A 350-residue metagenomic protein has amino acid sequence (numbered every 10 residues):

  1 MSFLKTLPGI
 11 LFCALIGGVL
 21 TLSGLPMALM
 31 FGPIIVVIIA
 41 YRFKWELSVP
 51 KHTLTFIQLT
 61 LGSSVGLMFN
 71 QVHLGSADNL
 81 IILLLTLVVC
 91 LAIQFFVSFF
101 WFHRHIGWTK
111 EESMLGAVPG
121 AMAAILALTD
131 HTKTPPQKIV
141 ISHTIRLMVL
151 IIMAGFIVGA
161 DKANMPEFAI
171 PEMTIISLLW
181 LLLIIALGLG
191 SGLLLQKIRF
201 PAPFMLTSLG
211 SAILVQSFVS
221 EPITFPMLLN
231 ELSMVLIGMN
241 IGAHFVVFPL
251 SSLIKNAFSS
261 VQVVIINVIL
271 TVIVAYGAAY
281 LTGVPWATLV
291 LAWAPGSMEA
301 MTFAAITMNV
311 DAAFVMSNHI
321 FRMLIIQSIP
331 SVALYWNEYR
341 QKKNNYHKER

Functional and structural regions predicted by a protein language model:
K5-F12, F69-F100, L181, E231-L232 (+1 more regions): Entry/N-cap segments of selected transmembrane alpha helices and their immediately preceding amphipathic helices
I10-A14, V19, I152, K162-S220: Core mid-bundle transmembrane helix pairs that form the ion/substrate translocation pathway in diverse multi-pass
V19-I35, T55-I57, L80-L91, S113-A117 (+3 more regions): Structural signature of hydrophobic alpha-helical transmembrane segments
I34-N79, S211-F218, M227-L253: Hydrophobic transmembrane alpha-helices of secondary-active transporters and Na+-translocating membrane complexes
P50-L61, I81-L83, G107-V118, V140-I145 (+3 more regions): Cytoplasmic-side transmembrane-helix entry/capping segments in multi-pass membrane proteins
Q71-N79, A160-I176, F218-M227, S251-S252 (+2 more regions): Membrane-interface helix termini and inter-helical loops of multi-pass transporters
H105-I145, W286-H319: Alpha-helical membrane segments and immediately flanking helix-loop junctions that form or couple to the substrate/ion
A121-A124, I139-G159, L270, M298-A300 (+1 more regions): Membrane-embedded alpha-helical segments of transport systems, primarily multispan ion/solute transporters
